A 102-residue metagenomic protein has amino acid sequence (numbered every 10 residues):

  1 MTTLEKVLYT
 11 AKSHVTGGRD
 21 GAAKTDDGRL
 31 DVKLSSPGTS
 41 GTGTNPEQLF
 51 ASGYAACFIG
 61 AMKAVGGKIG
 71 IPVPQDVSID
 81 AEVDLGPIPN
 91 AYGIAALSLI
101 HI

Functional and structural regions predicted by a protein language model:
M1-E47: N-terminal presequence-like segments and the immediate start of the first folded domain
A11, C57, I79-A81: Generic recognition of well-ordered secondary-structure surfaces with a strong bias for beta-strand segments
L34-S36, A51-S52, P87: Generic structural "secondary-structure junction" signal
T39-I69: Short, well-ordered alpha-helical segments
G66, G70-S98: Mid-chain, well-packed structural core segment of small domains
I100-I102: Conserved small/polar residues in nucleotide/adenosyl-binding loops
